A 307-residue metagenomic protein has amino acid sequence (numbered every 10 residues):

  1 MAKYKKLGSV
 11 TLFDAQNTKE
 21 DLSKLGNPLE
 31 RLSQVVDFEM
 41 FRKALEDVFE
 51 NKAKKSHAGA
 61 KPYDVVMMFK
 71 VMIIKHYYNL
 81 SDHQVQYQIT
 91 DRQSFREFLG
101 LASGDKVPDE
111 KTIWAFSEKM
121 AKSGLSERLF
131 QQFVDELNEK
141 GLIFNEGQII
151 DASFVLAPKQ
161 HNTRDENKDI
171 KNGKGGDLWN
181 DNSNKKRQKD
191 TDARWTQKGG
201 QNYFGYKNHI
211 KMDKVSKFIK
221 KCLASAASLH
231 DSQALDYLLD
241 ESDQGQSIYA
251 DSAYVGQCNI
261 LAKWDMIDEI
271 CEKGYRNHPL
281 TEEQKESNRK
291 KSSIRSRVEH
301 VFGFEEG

Functional and structural regions predicted by a protein language model:
M1-D47: Charged, often Cys/His-bearing segments associated with DNA-binding zinc-finger transcription factors
E30-I73: Basic, short loop/linker segments at the boundary and entry of helix-turn-helix/winged-helix-like folds
G59-A60, L101-D105: A Lys/Arg-rich helix-loop hairpin that forms a DNA/phosphate-binding surface
V65-H76, D91, W114, Y237 (+1 more regions): Contiguous, well-ordered alpha-helical segments that form the cores/surfaces of helical PPI scaffolds
H83, Y87-T90, G100, P108-S252 (+1 more regions): Polybasic low-complexity intrinsically disordered regions
Q93-S103: Short, basic interhelical loop/turn and adjoining N-cap of the next helix at nucleic-acid- or acidic-partner-contacting
K171, S247, S252-G307: Helix-centered, glycine/charged polyanion-binding patches within enzymatic domains that contact phosphate-containing
